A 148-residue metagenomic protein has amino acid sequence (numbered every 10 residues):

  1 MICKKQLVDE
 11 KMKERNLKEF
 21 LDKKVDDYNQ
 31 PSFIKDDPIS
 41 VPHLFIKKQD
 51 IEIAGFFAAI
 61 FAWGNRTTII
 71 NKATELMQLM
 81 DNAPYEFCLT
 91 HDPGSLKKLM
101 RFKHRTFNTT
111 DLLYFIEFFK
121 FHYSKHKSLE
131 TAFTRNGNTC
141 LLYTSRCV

Functional and structural regions predicted by a protein language model:
M1-K11: N-terminal amphipathic/basic-hydrophobic helices that include classical n-h-c signal peptides and signal-anchor
D9-F61, I70, T74-M77: Charge-rich, intrinsically disordered N-terminal extensions that act as flexible nucleic-acid engagement or regulatory
K11, W63-I70, R105-I116: Generic detection of long, well-ordered alpha-helical segments
Y28-S32, G64-T68, M80-A83, H122-L129: Short secondary-structure junctions and interdomain/linker hinges
K47, W63-T74, D81-P84, L89-G94: Gly/Gly-Pro- and Ser/Thr-rich, intrinsically disordered tail segments characteristic of DNA damage-repair and tolerance
T68-L79, E130-N138: Short alpha-helical "patches" and their helix-cap loops
N82-S128: Hydrophobic/aromatic-rich structural module bridging two neighboring secondary-structure elements via a short loop
Y143-V148: Conserved small/polar residues in nucleotide/adenosyl-binding loops
